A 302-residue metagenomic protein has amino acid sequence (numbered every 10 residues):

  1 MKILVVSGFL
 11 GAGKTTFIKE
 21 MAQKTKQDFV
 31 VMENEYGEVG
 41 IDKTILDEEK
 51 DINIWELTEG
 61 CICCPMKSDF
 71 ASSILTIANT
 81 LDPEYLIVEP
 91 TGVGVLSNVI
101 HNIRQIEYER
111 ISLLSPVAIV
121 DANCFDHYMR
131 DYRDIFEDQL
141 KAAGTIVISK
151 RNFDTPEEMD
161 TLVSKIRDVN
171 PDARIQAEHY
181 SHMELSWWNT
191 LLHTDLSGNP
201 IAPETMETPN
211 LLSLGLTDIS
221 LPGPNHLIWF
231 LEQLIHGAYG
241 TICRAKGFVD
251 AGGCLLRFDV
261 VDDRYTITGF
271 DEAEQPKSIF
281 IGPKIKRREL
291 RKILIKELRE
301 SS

Functional and structural regions predicted by a protein language model:
K2-M129: Nucleotide-state-sensitive switch-loop elements of NTP-binding domains
P83, V120, F136, C243-A245: Long, contiguous hydrophobic alpha-helical segments, chiefly transmembrane helices and signal peptides
D131-D134: Charged helix-capping and loop-helix junction motifs
D138-I148, N152-A273, I285-R288, K292-S302: C-terminal accessory "lid"/substrate-recognition subdomains
F280: Flexible loop/N-cap segments at domain edges
